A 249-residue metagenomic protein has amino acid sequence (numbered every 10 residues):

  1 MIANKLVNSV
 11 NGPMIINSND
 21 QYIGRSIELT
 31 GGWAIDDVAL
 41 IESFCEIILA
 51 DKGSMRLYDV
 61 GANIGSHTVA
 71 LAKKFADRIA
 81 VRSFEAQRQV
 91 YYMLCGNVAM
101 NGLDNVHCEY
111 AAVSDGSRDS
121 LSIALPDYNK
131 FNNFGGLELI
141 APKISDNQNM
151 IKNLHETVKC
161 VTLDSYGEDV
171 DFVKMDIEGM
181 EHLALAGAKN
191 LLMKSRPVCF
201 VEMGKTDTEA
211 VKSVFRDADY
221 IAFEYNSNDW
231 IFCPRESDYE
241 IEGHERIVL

Functional and structural regions predicted by a protein language model:
M1-L249: Phosphate/nucleotide-binding beta-alpha loop and adjacent structural elements of enzyme active sites
